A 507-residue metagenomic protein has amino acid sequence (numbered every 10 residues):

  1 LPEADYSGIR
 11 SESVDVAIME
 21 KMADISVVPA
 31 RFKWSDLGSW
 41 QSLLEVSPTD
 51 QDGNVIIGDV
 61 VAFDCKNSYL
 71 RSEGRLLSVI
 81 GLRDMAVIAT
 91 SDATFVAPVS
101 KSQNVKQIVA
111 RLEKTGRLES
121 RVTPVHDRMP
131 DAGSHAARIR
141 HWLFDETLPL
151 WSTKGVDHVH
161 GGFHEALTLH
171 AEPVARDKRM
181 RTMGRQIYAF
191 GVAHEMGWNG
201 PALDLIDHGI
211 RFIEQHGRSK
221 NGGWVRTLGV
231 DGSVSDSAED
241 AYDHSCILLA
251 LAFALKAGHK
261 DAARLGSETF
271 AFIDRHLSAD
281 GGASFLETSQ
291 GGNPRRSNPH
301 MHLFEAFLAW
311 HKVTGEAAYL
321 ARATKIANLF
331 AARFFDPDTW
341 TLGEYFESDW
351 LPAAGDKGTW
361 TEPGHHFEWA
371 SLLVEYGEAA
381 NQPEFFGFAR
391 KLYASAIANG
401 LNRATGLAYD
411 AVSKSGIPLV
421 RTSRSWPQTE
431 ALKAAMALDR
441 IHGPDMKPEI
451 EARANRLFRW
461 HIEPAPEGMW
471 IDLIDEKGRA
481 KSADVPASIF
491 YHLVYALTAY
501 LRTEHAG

Functional and structural regions predicted by a protein language model:
L1-D127: Left-handed beta-helix
H126-G507: Glycan-recognition and catalytic cores of secretory/periplasmic carbohydrate-active enzymes
